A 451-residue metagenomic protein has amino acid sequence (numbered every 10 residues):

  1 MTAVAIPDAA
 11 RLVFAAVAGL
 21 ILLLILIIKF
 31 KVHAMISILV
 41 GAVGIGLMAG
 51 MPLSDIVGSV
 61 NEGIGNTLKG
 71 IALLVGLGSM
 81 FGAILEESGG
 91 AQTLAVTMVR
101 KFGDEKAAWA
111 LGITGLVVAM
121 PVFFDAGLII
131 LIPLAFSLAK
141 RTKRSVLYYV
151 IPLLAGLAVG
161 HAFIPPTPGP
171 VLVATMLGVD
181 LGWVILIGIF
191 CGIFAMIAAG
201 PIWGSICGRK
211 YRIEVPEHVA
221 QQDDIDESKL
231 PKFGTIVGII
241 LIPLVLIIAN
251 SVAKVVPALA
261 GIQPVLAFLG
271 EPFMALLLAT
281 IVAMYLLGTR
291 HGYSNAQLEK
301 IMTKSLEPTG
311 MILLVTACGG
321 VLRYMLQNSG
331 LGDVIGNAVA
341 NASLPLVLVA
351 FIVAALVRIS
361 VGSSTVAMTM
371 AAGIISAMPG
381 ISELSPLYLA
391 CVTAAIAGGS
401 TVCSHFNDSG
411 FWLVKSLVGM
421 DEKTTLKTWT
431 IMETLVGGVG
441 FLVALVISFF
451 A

Functional and structural regions predicted by a protein language model:
T2-A10, L186-K300: Long, contiguous bundles of hydrophobic transmembrane helices that form the permeation core of multi-pass
A10-F14, G65-I71, M98-I113, R141-Y149 (+4 more regions): Membrane-interfacial loop-to-helix junctions in multi-pass transporters
A15-I27, L39-M48, V75-M80, G115-V118 (+7 more regions): Hydrophobic core segments of alpha-helical transmembrane domains in multi-pass membrane transport and ion-translocation
I36-L39, V43, S59-Q92, F268-G330: Core transmembrane alpha-helical segments of multi-pass membrane transporters/permeases
A72-G78, K101-L134, L313-G319, A342-M378 (+2 more regions): Hydrophobic alpha-helical transmembrane segments of multi-pass integral membrane proteins, predominantly secondary
V75, D104-M120, K143-A162, D180-F194 (+2 more regions): Alpha-helical transmembrane segments of multi-pass membrane proteins
S79-M80, Q92-V96, A126-L138, T167-L177 (+3 more regions): Re-entrant/interfacial helical elements at transmembrane boundaries that shape and gate the permeation pathway
T142-R144, V179-S228, G398-A451: Juxtamembrane and boundary regions of transmembrane helices in multi-pass small-molecule transporters and channels
